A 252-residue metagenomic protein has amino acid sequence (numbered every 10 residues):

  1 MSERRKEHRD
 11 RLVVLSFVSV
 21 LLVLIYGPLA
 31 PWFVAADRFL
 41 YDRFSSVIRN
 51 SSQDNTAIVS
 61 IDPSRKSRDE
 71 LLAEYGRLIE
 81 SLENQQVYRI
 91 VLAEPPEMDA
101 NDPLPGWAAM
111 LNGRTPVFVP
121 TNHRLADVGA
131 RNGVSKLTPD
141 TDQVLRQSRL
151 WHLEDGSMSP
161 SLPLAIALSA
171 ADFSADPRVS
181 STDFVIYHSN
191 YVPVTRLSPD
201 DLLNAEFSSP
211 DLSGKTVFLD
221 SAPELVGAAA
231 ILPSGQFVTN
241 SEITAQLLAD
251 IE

Functional and structural regions predicted by a protein language model:
S2-E252: Flexible inter-domain connectors and hinge/loop segments
